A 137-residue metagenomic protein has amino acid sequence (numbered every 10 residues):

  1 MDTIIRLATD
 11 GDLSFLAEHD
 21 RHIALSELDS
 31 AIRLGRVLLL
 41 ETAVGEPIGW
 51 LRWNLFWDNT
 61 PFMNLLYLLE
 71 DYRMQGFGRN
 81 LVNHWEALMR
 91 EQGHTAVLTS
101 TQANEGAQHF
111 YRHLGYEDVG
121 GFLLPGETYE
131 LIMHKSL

Functional and structural regions predicted by a protein language model:
T3, L7-L65, L69, N83 (+2 more regions): Acetyl-CoA-dependent GNAT
L66-R73, Q102: A short, internal acetyl-CoA/4′-phosphopantetheine-binding micro-motif in the GNAT/acyltransferase core
M74-A87, R112-H113: Conserved acetyl-CoA-binding loop-helix of GNAT-fold acetyltransferases
M89-Q102: Conserved GNAT acetyl-CoA-binding A-motif
L98-S100, E117-I132: Conserved catalytic-core motifs of GNAT/GCN5-like acyltransferases
A107: Helix-turn-helix
K135-S136: A general lysine-centric signal
